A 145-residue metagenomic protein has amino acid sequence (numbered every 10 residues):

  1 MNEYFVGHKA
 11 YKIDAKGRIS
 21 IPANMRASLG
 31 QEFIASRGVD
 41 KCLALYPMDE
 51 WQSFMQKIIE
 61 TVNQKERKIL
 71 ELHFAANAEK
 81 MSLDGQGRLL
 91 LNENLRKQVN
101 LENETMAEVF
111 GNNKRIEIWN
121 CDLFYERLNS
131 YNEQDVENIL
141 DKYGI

Functional and structural regions predicted by a protein language model:
M1-Y11, A15-K16, M25-Q86, E93-I145: Flexible "stalk/tail and boundary" regions
